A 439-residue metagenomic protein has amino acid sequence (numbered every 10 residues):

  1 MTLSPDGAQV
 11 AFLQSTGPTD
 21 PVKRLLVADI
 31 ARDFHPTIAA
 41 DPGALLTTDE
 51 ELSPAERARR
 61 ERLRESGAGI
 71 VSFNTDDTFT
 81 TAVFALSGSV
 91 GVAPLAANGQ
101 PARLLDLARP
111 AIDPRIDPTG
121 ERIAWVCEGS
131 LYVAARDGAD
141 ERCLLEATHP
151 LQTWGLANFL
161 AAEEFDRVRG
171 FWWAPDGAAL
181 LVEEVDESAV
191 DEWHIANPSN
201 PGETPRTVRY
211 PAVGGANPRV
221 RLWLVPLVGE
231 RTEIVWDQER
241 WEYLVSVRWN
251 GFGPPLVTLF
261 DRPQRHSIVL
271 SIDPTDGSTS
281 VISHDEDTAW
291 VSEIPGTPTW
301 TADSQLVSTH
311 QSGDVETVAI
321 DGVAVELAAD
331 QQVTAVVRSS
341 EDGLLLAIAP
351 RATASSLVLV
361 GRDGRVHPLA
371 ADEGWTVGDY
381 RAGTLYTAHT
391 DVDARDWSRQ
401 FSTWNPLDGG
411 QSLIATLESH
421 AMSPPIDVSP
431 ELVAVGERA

Functional and structural regions predicted by a protein language model:
M1-T376, T384: Beta-propeller folds
D379-T384, A388-A439: Serine-hydrolase catalytic core recognition
